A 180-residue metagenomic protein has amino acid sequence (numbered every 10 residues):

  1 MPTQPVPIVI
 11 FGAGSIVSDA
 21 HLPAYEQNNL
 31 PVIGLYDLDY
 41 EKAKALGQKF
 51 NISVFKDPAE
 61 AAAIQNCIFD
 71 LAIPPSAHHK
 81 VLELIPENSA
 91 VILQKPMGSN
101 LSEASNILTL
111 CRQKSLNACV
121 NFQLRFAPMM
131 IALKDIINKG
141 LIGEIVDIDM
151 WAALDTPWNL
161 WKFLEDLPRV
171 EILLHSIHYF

Functional and structural regions predicted by a protein language model:
M1-F50, I64: N-terminal Rossmann-like dinucleotide-binding module
V32-I33, V91, A118: Hydrophobic/aromatic residues located in beta-strands of well-ordered beta-sheets within soluble catalytic
A43, I107, L133: Aromatic/hydrophobic pocket-lining residues that form π-stacking "cages" and hydrophobic walls in ligand
F50-L110: Beta-loop-alpha module in the N-terminal Rossmann-like domain of NAD(P)-dependent dehydrogenases, especially those
N106-L124, G143-M150: Rossmann-fold dehydrogenase core element
A127-F180: Predominantly a Rossmann-like dinucleotide-binding segment in NAD(P)-dependent oxidoreductases
